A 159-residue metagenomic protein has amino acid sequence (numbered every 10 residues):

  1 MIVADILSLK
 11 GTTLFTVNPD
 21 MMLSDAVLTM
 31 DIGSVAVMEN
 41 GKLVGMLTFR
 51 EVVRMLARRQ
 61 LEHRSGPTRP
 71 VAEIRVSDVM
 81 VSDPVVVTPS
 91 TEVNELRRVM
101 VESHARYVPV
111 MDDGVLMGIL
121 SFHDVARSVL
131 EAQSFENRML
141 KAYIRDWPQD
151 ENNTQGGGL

Functional and structural regions predicted by a protein language model:
M1-T12, T48-T88, E92-V101, F122-L159: Tandem CBS (Bateman) regulatory domains
F15-I32, V37-E39, V86-H104, M111: The conserved cystathionine-beta-synthase
T29-D31, V35-E51, M100, V108-V125: A glycine-centered beta-loop-beta connector
